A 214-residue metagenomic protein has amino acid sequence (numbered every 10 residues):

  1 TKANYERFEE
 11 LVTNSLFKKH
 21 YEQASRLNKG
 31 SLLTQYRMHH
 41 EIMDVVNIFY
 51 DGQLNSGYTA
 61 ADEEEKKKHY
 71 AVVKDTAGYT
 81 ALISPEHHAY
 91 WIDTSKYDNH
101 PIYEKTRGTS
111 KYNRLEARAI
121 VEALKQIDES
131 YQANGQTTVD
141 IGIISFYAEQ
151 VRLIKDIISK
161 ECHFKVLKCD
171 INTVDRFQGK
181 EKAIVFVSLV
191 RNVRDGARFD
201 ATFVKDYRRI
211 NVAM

Functional and structural regions predicted by a protein language model:
T1-M214: Conserved helicase motor core of SF1/SF2 NTP-dependent helicases
